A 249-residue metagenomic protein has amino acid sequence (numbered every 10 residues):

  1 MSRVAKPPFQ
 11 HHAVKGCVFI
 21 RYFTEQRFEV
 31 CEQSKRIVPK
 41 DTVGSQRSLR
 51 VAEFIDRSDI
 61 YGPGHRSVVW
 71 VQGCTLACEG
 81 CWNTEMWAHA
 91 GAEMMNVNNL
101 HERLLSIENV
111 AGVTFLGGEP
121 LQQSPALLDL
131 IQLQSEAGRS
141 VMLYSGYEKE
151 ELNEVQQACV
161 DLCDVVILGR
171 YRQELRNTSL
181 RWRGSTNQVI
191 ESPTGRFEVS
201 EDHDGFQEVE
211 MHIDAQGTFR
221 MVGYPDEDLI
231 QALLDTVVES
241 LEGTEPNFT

Functional and structural regions predicted by a protein language model:
S2-H12: Extreme N-terminal basic, low-complexity initiation segments that serve as generic localization/processing leaders
F19-W70, E79, N83-H89, E210 (+1 more regions): N-terminal [4Fe-4S]-dependent radical SAM core
Q46-E53, H65-R66, N83-L143, K149-A158: Conserved Radical SAM active-site core
L104, E154-L175: Structural recognition of alpha->loop->beta junctions
L121-Q132, R176-F219: P-loop/Walker A phosphate-binding loop and immediately adjacent motor/lid segment at beta-alpha junctions
E208-T249: Charged phosphate-binding loop/patch that engages nucleotide di/tri-phosphates or the phosphate backbone of nucleic
